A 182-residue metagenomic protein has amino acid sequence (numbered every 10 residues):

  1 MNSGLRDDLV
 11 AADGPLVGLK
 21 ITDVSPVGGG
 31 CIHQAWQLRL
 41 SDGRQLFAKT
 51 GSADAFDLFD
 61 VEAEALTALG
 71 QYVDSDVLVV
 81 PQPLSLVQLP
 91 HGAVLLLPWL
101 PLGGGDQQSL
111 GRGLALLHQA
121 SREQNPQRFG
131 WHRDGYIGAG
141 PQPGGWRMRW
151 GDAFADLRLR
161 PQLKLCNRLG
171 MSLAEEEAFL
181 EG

Functional and structural regions predicted by a protein language model:
M1, L5, L58-V61, S109 (+1 more regions): Soluble or luminal CAZymes and related metallo-dependent hydrolases
G4-P15, P101, R122-G182: An alpha-helical support segment within catalytic cores of ATP-dependent transferases
G14-G18, D74-S75: Residue-level recognition of short, structured coil/turn motifs that connect secondary structure elements
G18-S25: Conserved N-terminal boundary motif of the eukaryotic protein kinase catalytic domain
V27-D152: ATP-binding pocket architecture of kinase catalytic cores
